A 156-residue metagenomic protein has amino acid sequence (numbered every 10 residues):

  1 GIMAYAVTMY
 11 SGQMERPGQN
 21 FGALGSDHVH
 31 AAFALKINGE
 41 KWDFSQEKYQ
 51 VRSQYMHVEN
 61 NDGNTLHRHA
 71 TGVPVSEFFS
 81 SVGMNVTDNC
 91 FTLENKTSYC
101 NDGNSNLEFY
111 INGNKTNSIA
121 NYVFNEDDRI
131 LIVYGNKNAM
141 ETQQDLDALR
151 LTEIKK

Functional and structural regions predicted by a protein language model:
G1-K156: Ubiquitin-like/PB1-type beta-grasp interaction modules and other compact soluble beta-rich domains
